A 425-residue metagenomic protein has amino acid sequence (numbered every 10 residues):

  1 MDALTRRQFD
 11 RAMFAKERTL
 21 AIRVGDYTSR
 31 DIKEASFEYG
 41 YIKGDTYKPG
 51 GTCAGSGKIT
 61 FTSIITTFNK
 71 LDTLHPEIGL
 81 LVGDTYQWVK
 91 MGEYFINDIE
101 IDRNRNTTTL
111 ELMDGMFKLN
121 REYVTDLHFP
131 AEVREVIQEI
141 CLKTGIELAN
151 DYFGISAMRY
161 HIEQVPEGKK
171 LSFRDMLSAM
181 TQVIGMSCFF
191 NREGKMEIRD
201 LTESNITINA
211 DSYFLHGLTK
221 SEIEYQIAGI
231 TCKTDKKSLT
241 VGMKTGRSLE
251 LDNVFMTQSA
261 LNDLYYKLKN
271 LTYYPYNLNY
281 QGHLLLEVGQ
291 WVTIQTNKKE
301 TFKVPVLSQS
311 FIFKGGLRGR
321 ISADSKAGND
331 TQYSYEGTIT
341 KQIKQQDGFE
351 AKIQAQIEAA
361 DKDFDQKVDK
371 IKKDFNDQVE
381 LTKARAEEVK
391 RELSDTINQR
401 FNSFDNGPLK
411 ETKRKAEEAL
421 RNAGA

Functional and structural regions predicted by a protein language model:
M1-G25, R105, L110-L112, E193 (+2 more regions): Acidic, low-complexity/disordered segments
M1-L127, S178-G185, L271-Y274, L278-Q281: Assembly/oligomerization scaffold segments
A12, E139-K143, L264-K267: Residues that form generic nucleotide/phosphate-binding pockets
G25-C53, I146, S238-K269: Short beta-strand/loop turn elements enriched in aromatics
Y27, E34, K70, E132 (+5 more regions): Short amphipathic alpha-helical segments
T28-I42, I96, A157-V165, F214-L218 (+1 more regions): A broad structural signal for short, well-ordered beta-strand segments within beta-sheet-rich domains
T46, T85-W88, E100-K220, K303 (+6 more regions): Charged- and aromatic-enriched interaction segments used to assemble and dock large macromolecular complexes
L71-H75, K170, G289: Glycine-centered loop/turn motifs
